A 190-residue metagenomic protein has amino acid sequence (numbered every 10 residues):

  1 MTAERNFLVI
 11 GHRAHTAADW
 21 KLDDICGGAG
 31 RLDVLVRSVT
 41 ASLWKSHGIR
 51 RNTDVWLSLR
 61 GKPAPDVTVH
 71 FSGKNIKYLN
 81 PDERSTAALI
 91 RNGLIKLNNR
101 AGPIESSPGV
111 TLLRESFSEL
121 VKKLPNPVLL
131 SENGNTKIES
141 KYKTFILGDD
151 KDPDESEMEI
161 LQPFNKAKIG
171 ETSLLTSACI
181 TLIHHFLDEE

Functional and structural regions predicted by a protein language model:
T2-L129: RNA substrate-binding interface of SAM-dependent RNA methyltransferases
F7, T144-L147: Aromatic-residue hotspot detector
A14-A17, P63-P65, G134-K137, D150-D154: Short acidic, S/G/P-rich loop/turn micro-motifs used as interaction or catalytic elements
K21-D23, T53, V69, K141 (+2 more regions): General "foldedness" signal
S58-L59, L130-N133, L147-K151, G170-T172: Short His-Asn-centered micro-motif
K74, K141-F145, F164-K166: Active-site regions of enzymes building and remodeling cell-envelope glycoconjugates
P108-K143, D152-L161: Active-site cofactor/cluster-binding pocket
E155-E190: Structured adenosyl-cofactor binding patch, chiefly the S-adenosyl-L-methionine
